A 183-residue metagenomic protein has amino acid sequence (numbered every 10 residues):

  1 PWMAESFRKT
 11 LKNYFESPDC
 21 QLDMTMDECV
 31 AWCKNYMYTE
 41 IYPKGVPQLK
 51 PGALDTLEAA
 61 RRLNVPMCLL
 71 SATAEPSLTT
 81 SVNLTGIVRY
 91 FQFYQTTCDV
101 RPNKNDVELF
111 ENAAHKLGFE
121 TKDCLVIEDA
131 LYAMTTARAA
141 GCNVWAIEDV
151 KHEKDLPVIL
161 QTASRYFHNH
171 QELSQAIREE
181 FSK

Functional and structural regions predicted by a protein language model:
P1-L54, A59-L63: N-terminal helical cap/lid subdomain that shapes the substrate entry/recognition surface in HAD-like hydrolases
L54, E58, A74-E75, T79-K183: Asp-based, Mg2+/Mn2+-dependent phosphohydrolase catalytic module
L63-N64, T162: Structured helix-beta-strand junction loops
L70: Ligand-binding pocket scaffold of soluble enzyme catalytic domains
